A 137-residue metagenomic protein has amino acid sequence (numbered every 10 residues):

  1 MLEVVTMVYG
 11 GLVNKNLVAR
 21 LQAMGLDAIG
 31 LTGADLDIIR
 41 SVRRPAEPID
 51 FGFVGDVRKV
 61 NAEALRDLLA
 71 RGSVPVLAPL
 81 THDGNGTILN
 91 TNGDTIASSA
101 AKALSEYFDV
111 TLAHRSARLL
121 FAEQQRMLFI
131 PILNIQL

Functional and structural regions predicted by a protein language model:
M1-L137: Nucleotide/pyrophosphate-binding catalytic subdomain
